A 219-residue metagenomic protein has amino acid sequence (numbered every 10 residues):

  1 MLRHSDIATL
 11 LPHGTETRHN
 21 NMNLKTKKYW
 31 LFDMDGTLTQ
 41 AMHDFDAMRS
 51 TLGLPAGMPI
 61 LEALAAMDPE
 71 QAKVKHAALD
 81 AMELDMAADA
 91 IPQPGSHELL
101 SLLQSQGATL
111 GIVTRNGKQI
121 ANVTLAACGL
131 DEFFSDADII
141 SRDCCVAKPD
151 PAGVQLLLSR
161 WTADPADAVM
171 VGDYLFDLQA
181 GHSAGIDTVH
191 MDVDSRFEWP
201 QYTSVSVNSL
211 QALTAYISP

Functional and structural regions predicted by a protein language model:
M1-W30, K118, T124-P219: Asp-based, Mg2+/Mn2+-dependent phosphohydrolase catalytic module
R3-Q71, A77: Active-site neighborhood of HAD-like aspartate-dependent phosphohydrolases
M48-L52, D80-E83, A121-T124: Hydrophobic alpha-helical core bundles mediating ligand binding, dimerization, or RNAP-core interactions
I60-L64, D85-M86, R142-D143: A short acidic, glycine-rich active-site loop that binds or catalyzes chemistry on phosphate/adenosine moieties
A72-E83, F133-D138: Short, basic/glycine-rich phosphate-binding loops at helix/coil junctions that contact nucleotide phosphates
D85-I112, K118, N122, P151: Short, acidic loop-to-helix structural element flanking the phosphoryl-transfer center in phosphate-processing enzymes
